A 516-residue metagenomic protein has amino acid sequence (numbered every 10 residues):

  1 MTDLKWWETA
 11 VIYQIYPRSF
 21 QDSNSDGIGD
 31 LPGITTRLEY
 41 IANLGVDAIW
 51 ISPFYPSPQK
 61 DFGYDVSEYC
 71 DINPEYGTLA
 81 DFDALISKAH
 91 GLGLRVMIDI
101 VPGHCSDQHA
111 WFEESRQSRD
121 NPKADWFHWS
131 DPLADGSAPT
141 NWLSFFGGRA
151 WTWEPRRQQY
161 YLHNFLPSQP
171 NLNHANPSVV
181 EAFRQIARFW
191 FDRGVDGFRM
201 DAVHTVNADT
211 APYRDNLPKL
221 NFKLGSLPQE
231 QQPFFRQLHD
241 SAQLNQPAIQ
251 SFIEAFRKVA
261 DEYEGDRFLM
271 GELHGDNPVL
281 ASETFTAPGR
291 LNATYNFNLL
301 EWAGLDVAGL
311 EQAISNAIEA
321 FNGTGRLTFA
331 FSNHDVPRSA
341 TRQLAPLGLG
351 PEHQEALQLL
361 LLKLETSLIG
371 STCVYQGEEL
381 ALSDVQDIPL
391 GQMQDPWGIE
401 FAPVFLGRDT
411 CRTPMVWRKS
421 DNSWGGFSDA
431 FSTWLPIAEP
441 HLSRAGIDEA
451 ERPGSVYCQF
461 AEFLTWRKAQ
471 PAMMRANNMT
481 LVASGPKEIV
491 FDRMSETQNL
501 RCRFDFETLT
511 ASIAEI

Functional and structural regions predicted by a protein language model:
T2-R188, D192, T205-D276, M415: Acidic/aromatic-lined carbohydrate-recognition and catalytic surfaces of CAZymes acting on diverse glycans
W6-E8, A211, N216-S241, S251-D266 (+6 more regions): Loop/helix patches that line or flank the sugar-binding groove of alpha-linked glycan CAZymes
S23-T35, T140, A308, L344-P351 (+1 more regions): Short, polar loop/linker segments at the starts of domains and inter-domain junctions
I49, F198-M200: Hydrophobic residues within beta-strands of alpha/beta enzymes
E75, D276-P278, W302-D306: Acidic-and-aromatic substrate-binding clefts and catalytic sites of carbohydrate-active enzymes
M97-I98, R199, M270, A330-F331 (+1 more regions): Generic enzyme active-site microenvironment
A187-F198, L364-E365: Conserved catalytic-core segments centered on acid/base and nucleophilic motifs
